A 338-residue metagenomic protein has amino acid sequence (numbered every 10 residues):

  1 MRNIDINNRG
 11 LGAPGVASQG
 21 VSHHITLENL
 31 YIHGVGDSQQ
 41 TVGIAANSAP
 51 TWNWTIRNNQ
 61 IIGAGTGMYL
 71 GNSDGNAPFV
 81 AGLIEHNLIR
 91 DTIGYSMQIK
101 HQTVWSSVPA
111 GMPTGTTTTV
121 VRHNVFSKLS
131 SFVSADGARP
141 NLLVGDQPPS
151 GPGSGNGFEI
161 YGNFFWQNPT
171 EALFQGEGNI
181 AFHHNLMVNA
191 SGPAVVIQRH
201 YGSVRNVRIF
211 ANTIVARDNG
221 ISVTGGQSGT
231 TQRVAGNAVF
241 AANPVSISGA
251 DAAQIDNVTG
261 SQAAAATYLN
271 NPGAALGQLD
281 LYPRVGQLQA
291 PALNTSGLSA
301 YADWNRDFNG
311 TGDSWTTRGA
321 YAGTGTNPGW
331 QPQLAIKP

Functional and structural regions predicted by a protein language model:
M1-I25, N29-Q39, A77, M97 (+3 more regions): Extracellular polysaccharide-degrading/modifying enzymes targeting complex plant/algal/animal polysaccharides
R2-N3, Q19-G36, T51-G65, P78-Q98 (+6 more regions): Right-handed parallel beta-helix
N3-D5, G12-G15, S38-A45, G67-Y69 (+7 more regions): Structural detector of coil-to-beta-strand junctions
I6, A46, L70, I99 (+8 more regions): Extracellular beta-strand solenoids
D74: Surface loop/turn signatures of beta-propeller and other carbohydrate-active proteins
G153, Y201-G202, L298-A300: Short, small/polar residue-rich loop motifs at catalytic or cofactor-binding pockets
E171, V196-S203, S222-S228: Short, contiguous acidic/charged loop-to-helix segments that flank catalytic cores in large enzymes
A252-Q254, A263, L269-P338: Surface beta-loop-beta hairpin patches that serve as ligand-binding interfaces in beta-rich domains
